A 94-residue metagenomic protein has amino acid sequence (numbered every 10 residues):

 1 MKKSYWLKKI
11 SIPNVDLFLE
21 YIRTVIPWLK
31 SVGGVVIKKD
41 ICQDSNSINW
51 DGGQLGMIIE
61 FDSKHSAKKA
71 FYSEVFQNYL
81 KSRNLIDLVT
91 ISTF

Functional and structural regions predicted by a protein language model:
M1-L55, D62-K68: Short S/T/G/P-rich N-terminal loop/turn motif that feeds into the first structured element of a domain
G34-K38, Y79-F94: Conserved short beta-strand edge segments in small beta-sheet-based binding/regulatory domains
I41-I48, A70-Q77, S92-F94: Low-complexity, flexible helical/coil segments
K64-I86: C-terminal structural segments of small proteins and small subunits
